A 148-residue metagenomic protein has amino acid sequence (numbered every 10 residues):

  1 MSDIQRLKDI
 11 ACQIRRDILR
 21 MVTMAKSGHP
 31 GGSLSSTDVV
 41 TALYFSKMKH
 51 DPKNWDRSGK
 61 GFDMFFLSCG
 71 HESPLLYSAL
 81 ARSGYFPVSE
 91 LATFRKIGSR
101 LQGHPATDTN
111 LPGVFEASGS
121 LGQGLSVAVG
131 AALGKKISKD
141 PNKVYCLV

Functional and structural regions predicted by a protein language model:
M1-R6: Non-catalytic, mobile gating and regulatory segments of ester bond hydrolases
L7, G28, G119-S120: Alpha-helix N-cap/helix-initiation motif
I10-S27: N-terminal capping segment at the start of a domain
I18-M21, L34-V148: Cofactor-binding active-site loop characterized by glycine-rich and histidine/acidic residues
G28-L34: Structural motif
